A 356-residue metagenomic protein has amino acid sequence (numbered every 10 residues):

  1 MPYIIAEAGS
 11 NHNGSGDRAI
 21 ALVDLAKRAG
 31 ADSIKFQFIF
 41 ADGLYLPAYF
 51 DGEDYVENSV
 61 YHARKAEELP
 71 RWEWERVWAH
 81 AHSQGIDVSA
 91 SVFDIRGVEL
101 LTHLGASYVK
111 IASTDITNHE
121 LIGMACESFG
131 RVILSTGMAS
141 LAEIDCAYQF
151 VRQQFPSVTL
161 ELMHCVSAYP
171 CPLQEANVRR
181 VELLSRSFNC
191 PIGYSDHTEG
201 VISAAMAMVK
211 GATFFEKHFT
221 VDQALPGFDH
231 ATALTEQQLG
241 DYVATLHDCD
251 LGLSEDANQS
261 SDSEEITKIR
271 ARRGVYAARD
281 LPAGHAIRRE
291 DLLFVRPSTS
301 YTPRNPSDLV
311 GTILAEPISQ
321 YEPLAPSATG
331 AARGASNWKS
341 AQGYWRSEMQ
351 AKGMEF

Functional and structural regions predicted by a protein language model:
M1-F356: Catalytic cores and adjacent flexible loops of soluble metabolic enzymes that perform enolate/carbanion chemistry on
